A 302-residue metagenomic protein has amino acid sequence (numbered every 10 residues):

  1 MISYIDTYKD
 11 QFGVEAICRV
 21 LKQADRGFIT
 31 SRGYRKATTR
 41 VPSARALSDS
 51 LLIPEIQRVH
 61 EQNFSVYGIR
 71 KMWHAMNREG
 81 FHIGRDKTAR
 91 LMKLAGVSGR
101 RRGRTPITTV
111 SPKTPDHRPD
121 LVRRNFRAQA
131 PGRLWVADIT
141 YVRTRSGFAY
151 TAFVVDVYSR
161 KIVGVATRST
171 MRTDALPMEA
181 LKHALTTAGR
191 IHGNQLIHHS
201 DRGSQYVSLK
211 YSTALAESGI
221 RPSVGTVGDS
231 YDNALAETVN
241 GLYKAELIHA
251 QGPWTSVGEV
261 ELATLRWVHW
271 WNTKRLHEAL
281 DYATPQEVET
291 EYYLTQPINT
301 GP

Functional and structural regions predicted by a protein language model:
M1-P302: Charged DNA-binding/catalytic regions of mobile-element recombinases
